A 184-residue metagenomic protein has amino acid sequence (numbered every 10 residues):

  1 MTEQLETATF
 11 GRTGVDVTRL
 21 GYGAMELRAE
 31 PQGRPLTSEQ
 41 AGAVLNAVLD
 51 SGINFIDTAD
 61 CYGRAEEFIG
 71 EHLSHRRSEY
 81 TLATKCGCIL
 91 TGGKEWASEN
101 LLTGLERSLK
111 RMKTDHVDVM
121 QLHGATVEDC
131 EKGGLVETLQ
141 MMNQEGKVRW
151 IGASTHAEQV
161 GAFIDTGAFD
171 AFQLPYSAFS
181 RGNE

Functional and structural regions predicted by a protein language model:
M1-Y80: N-terminal binding-site loop/beta-alpha segment at the start of enzyme catalytic domains that lines or forms
Q4-T7, G124-E184: Beta/alpha (TIM)-barrel catalytic core signal, keyed to glycine-rich beta->alpha loops juxtaposed to Asp/Glu that bind
L5, T9, V17-G21, N54-F55 (+4 more regions): Structural preference for beta-strand elements that scaffold enzyme active sites
T7, L45, E66, G70 (+3 more regions): Generic structural signal for well-ordered alpha-helices, preferentially at hydrophobic/aromatic core positions
M25-L27, A59-C61, K85-I89, L122-A125 (+2 more regions): Active-site beta-loop-alpha junctions enriched in small/polar residues
R34-V48, K94-K113, T155-F163: Short, acidic/polar
E66-C86, E137-K147: Alpha-helix-loop-beta-strand connector modules within alpha/beta enzyme cores
L109-D129: Active-site groove signature of glycoside hydrolases
